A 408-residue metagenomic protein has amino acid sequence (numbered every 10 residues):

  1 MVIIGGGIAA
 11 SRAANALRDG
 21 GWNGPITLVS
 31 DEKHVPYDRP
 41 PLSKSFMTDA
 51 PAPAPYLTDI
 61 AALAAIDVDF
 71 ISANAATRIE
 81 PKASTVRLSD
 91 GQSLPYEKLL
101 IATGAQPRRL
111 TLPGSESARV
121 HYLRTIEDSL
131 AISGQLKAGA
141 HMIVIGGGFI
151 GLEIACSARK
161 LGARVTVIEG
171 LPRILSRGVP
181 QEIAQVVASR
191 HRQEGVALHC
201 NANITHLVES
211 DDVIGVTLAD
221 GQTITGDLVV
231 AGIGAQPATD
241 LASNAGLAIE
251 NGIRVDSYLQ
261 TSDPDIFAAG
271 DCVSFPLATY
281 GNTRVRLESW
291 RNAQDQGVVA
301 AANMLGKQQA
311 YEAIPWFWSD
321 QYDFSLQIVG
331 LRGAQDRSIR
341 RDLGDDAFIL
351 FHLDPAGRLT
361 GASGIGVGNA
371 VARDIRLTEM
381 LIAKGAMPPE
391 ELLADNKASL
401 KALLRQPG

Functional and structural regions predicted by a protein language model:
M1-V68, S157-V179: Beta1-alpha1 glycine-rich phosphate/pyrophosphate-binding loop at the start of Rossmann-like nucleotide-binding domains
G6, V29-D31, T125, G147 (+3 more regions): Cofactor-binding loop segments of dinucleotide-utilizing enzymes, especially the Rossmann-like FAD- and NAD(P)+-binding
G7-I8, K33, A105-P107, E127 (+3 more regions): Residue-level detector of alpha-helix initiation sites
N23, A64, D69-L88, L94 (+1 more regions): A Rossmann-like FAD-binding core segment of flavoenzymes
T103-L161: Glycine-rich dinucleotide-binding loop and its adjacent helix/turn
E116-G139, D211-T217, Q222-V299: FAD-site-proximal beta/loop scaffold in flavoenzymes
Q222-A248, F324-P407: C-terminal catalytic lobe of FAD-dependent flavoproteins
Y280-E288, N292, A302-G333: Active-site-proximal substrate-binding core of FAD-dependent oxidoreductases
